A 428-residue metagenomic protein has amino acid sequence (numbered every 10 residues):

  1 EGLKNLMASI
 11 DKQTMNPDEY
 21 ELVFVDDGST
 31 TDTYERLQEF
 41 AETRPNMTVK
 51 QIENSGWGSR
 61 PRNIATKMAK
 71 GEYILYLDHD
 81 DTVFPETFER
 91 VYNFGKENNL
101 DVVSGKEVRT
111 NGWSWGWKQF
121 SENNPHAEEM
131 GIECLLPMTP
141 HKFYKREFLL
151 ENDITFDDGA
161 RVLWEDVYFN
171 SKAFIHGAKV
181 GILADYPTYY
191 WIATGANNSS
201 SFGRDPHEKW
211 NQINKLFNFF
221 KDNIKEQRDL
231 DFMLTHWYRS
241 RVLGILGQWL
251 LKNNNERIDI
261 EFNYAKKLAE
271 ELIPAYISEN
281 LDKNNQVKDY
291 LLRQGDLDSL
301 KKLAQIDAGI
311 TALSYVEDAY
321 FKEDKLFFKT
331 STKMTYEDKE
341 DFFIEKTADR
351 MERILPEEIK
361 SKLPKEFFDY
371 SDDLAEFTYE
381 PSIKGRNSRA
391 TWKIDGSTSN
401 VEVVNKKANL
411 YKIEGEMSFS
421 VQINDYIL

Functional and structural regions predicted by a protein language model:
E1-N214, K325-F327: Nucleotide-sugar donor-binding/catalytic module of glycosyltransferases that assemble extracellular/cell-envelope
I10-T14, A41, L216-I224, L268-A269 (+1 more regions): Hydrophobic, Leu/Ile/Phe/Ala-enriched alpha-helical segments that form helix-helix packing faces
I175, G244-Q248: Short glycine/serine- and small hydrophobic-enriched flexible loop segments
Y186-T194, S200-D229, V242, L251-L272: Catalytic core of nucleotide-sugar-dependent glycosyltransferases
T235-I245: Amphipathic alpha-helical repeat scaffolds of TPR domains
G247-L428: Basic, ligand-binding patches in group-transfer machinery, especially extracytoplasmic/periplasmic segments
